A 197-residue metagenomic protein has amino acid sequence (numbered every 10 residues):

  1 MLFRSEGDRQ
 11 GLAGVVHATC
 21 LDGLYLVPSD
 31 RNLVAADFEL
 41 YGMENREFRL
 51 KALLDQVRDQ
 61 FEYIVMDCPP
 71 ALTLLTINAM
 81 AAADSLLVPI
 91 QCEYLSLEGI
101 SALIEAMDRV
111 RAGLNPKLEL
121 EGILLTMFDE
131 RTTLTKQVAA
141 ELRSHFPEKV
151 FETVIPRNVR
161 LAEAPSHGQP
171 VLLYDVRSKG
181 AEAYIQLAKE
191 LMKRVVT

Functional and structural regions predicted by a protein language model:
M1-T197: P-loop NTP-binding core
